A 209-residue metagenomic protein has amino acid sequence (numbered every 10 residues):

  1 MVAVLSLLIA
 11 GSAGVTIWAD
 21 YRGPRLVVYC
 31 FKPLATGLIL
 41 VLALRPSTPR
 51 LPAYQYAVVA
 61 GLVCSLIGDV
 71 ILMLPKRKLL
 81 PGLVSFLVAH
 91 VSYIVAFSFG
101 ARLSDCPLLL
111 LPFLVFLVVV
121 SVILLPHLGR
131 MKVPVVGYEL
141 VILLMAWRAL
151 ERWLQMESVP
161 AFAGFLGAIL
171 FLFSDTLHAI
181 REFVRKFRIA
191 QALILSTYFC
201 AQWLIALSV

Functional and structural regions predicted by a protein language model:
M1-V209: Polytopic alpha-helical membrane-helix bundles and their juxtamembrane interface segments in multi-pass membrane
